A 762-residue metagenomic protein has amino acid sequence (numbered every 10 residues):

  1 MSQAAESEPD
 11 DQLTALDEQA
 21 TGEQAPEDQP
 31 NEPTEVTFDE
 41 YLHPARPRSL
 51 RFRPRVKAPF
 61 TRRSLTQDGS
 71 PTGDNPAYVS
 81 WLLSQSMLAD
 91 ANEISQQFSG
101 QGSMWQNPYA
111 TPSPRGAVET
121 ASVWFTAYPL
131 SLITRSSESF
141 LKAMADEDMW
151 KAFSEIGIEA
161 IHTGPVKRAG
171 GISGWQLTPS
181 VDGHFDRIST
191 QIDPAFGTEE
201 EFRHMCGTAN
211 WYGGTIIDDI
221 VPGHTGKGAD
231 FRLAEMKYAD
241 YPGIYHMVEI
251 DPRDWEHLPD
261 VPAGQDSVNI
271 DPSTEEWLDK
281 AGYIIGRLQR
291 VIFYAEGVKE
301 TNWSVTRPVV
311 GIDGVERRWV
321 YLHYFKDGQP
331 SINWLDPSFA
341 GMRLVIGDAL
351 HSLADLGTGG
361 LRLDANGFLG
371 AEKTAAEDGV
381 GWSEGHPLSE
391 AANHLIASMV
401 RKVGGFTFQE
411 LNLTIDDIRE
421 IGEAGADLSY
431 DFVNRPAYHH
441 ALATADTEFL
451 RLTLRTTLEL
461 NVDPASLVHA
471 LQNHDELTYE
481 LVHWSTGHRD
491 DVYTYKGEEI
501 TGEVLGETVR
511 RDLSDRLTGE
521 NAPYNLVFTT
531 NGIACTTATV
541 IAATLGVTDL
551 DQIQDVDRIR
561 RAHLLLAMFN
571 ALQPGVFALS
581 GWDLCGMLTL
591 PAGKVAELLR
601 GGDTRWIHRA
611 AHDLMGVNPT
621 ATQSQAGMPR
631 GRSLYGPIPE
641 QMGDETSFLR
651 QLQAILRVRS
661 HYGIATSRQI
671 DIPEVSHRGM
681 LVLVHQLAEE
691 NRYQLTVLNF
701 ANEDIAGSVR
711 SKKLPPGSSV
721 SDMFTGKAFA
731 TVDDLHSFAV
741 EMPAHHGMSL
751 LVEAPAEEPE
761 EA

Functional and structural regions predicted by a protein language model:
S2-E8, A15, N31-M342, H351 (+3 more regions): Acidic/aromatic-lined carbohydrate-recognition and catalytic surfaces of CAZymes acting on diverse glycans
Q12-N31: Compositionally biased, intrinsically disordered low-complexity segments enriched for polar/charged residues
I158, T358, N366, G575-V576: A structural motif
T163, A209, D219, L353 (+5 more regions): Conserved, mostly hydrophobic/aromatic
N461, L467-Q472, L477-Q694, F700-I705: Loop/helix patches that line or flank the sugar-binding groove of alpha-linked glycan CAZymes
F700-P716: Surface-exposed beta-strand/loop patches in extracellular or lumenal glycoproteins
S721-S737: Solvent-exposed beta-strand/loop surfaces of large extracellular or lumenal domains
V732-A762: C-terminal beta-strand-rich structural cap/linker in extracellular carbohydrate-active enzymes
